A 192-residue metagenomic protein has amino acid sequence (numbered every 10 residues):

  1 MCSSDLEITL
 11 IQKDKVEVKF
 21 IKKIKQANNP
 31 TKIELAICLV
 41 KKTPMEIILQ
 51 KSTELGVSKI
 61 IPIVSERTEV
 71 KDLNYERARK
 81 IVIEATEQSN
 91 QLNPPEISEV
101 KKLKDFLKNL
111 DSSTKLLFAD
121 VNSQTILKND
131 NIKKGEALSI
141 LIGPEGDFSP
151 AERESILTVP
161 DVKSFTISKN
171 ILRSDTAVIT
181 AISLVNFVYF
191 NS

Functional and structural regions predicted by a protein language model:
M1-S3: Short, small-residue-biased leader/transition segments that mark boundaries at the very start of proteins
K13-F20: A generic structural motif
I21, L39, V100, A119-N122 (+2 more regions): Fold-independent oxyanion-binding glycine-rich loops and adjacent beta-strand/coil segments at enzyme active sites
K23-K115: RNA substrate-binding interface of SAM-dependent RNA methyltransferases
E69-V70, I126, S174: Generic structural signal for helix capping and beta-alpha/helix-loop junctions
L110-E154, D161-T166: Active-site/ligand-binding-proximal alpha/beta "capping" segment
P150-S192: Structured adenosyl-cofactor binding patch, chiefly the S-adenosyl-L-methionine
